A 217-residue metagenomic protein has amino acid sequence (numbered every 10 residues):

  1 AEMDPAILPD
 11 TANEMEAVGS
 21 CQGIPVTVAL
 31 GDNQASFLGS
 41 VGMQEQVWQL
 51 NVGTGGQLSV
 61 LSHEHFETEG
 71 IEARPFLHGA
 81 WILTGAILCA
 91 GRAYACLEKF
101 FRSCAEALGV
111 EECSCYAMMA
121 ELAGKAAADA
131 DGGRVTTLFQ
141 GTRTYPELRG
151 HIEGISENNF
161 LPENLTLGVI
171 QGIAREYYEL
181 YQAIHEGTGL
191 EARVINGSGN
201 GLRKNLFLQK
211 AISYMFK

Functional and structural regions predicted by a protein language model:
A1-T27: Glycine-rich phosphate-binding loop and adjoining helix at the ATP-binding site of ATP-dependent phosphoryl-transfer
A17, C21-N196, N200-K217: Active-site core segments that coordinate phosphate-bearing ligands/cofactors across diverse enzyme families
